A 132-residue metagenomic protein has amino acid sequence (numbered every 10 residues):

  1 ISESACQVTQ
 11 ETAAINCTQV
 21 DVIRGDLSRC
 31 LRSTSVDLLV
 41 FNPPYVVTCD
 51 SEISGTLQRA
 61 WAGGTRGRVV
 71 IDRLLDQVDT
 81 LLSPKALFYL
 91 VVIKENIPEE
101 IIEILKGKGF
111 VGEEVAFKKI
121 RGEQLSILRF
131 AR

Functional and structural regions predicted by a protein language model:
I1-C49: Conserved SAM/SAH cofactor-binding pocket of Class I
Q10-E11, S51-S54, I101-E103: Short amphipathic alpha-helical segments
P43-V70: Mobile active-site "lid"/loop adjacent to the S-adenosyl-L-methionine
W61, I127-R132: Short beta-strand element of the conserved SAM-dependent methyltransferase core
V69-R129: Conserved Class I SAM-dependent methyltransferase catalytic core
